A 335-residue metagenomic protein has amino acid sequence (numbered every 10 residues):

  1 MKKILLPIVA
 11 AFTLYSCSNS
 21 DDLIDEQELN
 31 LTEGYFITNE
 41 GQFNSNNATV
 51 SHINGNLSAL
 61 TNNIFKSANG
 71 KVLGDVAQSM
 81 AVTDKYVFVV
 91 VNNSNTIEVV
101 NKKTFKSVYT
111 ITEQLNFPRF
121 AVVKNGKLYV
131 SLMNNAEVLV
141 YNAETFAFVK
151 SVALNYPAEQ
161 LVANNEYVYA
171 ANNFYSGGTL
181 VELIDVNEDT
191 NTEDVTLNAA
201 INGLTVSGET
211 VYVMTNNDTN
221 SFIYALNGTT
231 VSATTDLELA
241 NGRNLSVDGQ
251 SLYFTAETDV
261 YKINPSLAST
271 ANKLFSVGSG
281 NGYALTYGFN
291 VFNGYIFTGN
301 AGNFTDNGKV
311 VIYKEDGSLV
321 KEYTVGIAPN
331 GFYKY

Functional and structural regions predicted by a protein language model:
M1-Y35: Bacterial Sec-dependent N-terminal signal peptides
Y35-S45, V89-N93, V130-N134, A170-S176 (+3 more regions): Conserved beta-strand positions in repeat-built beta-propeller and related beta-rich domains
N44-S51, T96-V99, E137-L139, S176-L183 (+3 more regions): Structural motif
G55-N56, N101-F105, N142-F146, D185-D189 (+3 more regions): Short loop/turn segments that connect beta-strands within beta-propeller blades
I64-L73, T110-L115, S151-N155, D194-A199 (+3 more regions): Surface loop/turn motifs at the tips and blade-to-blade linkers of beta-strand repeat domains
G74-S79, N116-V123, Y156-N165, A199-G208 (+3 more regions): Repeated scaffold domains used in trafficking and secretory/extracellular systems, primarily beta-propellers
F148-T235: Solenoidal tandem-repeat scaffolds enriched in leucines and small polar residues
A233-T305: Intrinsically disordered, low-complexity segments enriched in Gly and acidic/Ser/Thr residues that form flexible
